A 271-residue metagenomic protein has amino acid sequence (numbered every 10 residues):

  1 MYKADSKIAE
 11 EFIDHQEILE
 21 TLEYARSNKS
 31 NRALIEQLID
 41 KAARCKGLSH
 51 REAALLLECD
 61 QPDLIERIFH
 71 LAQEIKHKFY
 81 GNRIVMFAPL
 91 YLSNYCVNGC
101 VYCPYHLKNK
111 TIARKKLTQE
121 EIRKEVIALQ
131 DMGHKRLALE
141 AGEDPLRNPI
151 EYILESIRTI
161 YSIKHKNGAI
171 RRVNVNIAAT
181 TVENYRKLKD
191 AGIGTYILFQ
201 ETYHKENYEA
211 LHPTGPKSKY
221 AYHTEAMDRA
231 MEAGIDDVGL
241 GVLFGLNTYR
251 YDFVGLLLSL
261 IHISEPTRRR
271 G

Functional and structural regions predicted by a protein language model:
M1-F87: Flexible, acidic/Gly-rich N-terminal and inter-domain linker regions that tether and position cofactor-handling modules
S30, L107-L256, L260: Conserved Radical SAM active-site core
C45, A72, C100, L198 (+1 more regions): Residue-level signature of catalytic and energy-coupling elements of molecular machines, predominantly ATP/GTP-dependent
K76, K164, S264: Conserved hydrophobic residues forming the short capping helix/wall of the S-adenosyl-L-methionine
G81, V85-E121: Canonical Radical SAM [4Fe-4S] cluster-binding loop centered on the CxxxCxxC motif and its immediate flanking residues
L92, T180, P266: Hydrophobic pocket-lining residues within nucleotide cofactor-binding pockets
L258-G271: Residue-level detector of conserved catalytic or cofactor/ligand-binding positions in enzyme active sites
